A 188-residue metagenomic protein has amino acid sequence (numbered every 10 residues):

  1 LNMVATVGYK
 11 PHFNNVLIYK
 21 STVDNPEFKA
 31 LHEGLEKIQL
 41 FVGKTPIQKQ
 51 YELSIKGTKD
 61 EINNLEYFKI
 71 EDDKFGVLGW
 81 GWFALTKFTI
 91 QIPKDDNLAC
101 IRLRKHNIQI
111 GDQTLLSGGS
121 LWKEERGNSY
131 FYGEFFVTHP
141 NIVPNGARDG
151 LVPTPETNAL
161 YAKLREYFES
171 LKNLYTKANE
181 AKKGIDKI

Functional and structural regions predicted by a protein language model:
L1-I92, L98-A99, Q109-I110, G146: Interdomain "switch/hinge" adjacent to the Bergerat
T58-I188: Charged regulatory segments coupled to nucleotide-binding catalytic modules in large multidomain enzymes
